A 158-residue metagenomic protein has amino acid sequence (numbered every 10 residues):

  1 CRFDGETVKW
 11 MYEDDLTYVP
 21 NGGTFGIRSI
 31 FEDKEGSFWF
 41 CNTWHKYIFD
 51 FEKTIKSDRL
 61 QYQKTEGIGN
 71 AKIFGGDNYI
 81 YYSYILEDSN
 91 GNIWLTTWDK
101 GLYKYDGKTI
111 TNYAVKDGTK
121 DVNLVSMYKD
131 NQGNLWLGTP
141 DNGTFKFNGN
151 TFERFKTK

Functional and structural regions predicted by a protein language model:
C1-K158: Carboxylate-rich, polar loop motifs that coordinate divalent cations or form catalytic acidic clusters
